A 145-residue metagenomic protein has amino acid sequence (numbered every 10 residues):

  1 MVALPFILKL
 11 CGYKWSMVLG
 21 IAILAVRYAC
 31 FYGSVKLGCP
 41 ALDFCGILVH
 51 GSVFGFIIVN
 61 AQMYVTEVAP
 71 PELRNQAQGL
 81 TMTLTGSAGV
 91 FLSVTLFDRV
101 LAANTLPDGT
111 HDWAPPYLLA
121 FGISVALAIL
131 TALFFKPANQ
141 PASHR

Functional and structural regions predicted by a protein language model:
M1-Y13, L101: Helix-to-loop junctions at the C-terminal end of transmembrane segments in multipass secondary transporters
I23-K36: C-terminal ends and interior cores of transmembrane alpha-helices in multi-pass membrane transporters/permeases
A41-I57: Hydrophobic core of transmembrane alpha-helices in multi-pass small-molecule transporters, especially MFS/SLC-type
F56-P70: Intracellular juxtamembrane helix-capping segments at the cytosolic ends of symmetry-related transmembrane helices
E72-T105: A late C-terminal transmembrane helix in Major Facilitator Superfamily
D98-S124: A membrane-interface helix-boundary motif in multi-pass transporters
L118-R145: Multi-pass alpha-helical transporter architecture, strongest for 12-TM Major Facilitator/SLC carriers used
